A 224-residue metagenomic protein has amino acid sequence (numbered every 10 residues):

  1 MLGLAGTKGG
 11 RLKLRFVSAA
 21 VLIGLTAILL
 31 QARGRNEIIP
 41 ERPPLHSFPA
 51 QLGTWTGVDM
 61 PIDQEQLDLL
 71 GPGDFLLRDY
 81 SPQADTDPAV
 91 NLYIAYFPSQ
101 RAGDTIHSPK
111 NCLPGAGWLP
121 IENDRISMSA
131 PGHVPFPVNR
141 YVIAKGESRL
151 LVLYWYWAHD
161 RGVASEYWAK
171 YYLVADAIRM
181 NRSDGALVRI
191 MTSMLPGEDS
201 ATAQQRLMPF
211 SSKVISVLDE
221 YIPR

Functional and structural regions predicted by a protein language model:
M1-T7: N-terminal Lys/Arg-rich, disordered targeting/topogenic segments
K8-S18: N-terminal membrane topogenic signal
F16-L30: Hydrophobic membrane-insertion alpha-helices, especially the h-region of bacterial N-terminal signal peptides
V21-L22, F48, L207: Active-site-proximal structural scaffolding
R35-L52: Alpha-helical transmembrane signal-anchor/signal-peptide segments
F48-D79: Short extracytoplasmic
L76-P209, V217-I222: A cross-kingdom signal targeting lumenal/periplasmic-facing segments of multi-pass membrane and secretory-pathway
